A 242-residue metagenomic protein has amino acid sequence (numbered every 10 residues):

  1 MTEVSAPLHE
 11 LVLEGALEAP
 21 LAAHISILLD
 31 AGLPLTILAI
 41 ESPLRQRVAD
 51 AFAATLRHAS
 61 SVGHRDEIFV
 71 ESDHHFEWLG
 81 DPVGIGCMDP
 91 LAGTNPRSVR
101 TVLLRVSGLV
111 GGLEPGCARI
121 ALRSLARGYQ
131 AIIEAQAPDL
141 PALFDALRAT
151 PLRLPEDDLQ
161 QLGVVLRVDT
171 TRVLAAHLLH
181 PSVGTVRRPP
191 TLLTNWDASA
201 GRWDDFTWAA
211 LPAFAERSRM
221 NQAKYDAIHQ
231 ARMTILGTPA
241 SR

Functional and structural regions predicted by a protein language model:
M1-P34, A51-A54: P-loop NTP-binding catalytic core
T2-A6, R123-R127, W196-A198, F206-W208: Short acidic (Asp/Glu) and glycine-rich catalytic loops that position anionic groups and cofactors
E10, S182-R242: NTP-binding/hydrolysis catalytic cores, primarily Walker-type P-loop NTPases
L33-I40, A49, A53-D169: Switch/coupling sub-region of P-loop NTPases
S42-L44: ATP-binding Walker
R172-L174, W203: Hydrophobic residues embedded in beta-strands of well-ordered beta-sheets
L174-V183: A glycine-rich beta-turn/hairpin centered on an aromatic-Pro dipeptide
